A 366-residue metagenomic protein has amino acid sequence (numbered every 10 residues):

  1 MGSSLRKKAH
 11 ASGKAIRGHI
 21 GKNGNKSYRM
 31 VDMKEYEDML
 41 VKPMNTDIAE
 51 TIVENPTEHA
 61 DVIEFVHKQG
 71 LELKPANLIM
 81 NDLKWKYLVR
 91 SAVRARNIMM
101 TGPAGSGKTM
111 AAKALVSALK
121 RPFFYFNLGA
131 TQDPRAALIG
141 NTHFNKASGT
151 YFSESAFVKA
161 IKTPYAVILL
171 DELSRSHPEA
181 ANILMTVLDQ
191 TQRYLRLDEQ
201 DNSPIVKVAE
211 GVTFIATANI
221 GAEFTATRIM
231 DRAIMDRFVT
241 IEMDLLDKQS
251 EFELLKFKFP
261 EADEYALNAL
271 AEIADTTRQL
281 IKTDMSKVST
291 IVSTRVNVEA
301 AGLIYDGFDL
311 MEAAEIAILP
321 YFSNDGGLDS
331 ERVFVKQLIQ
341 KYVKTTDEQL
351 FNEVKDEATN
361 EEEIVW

Functional and structural regions predicted by a protein language model:
G2-H10: Short amphipathic alpha-helical interaction segments
H10-G21: A short, conserved structural fragment
G18, E37-N268: AAA+ P-loop NTPase catalytic core and its hallmark functional loops
G21-N23, N145-K146, T345, D356: Acidic surface patches and DE-rich sequence motifs
G21-V41: Short, cationic-aromatic polyanion-contact patches
L40-L71, L78, D247, F252 (+1 more regions): Alpha-helical lid/collar subdomain of P-loop NTPases
